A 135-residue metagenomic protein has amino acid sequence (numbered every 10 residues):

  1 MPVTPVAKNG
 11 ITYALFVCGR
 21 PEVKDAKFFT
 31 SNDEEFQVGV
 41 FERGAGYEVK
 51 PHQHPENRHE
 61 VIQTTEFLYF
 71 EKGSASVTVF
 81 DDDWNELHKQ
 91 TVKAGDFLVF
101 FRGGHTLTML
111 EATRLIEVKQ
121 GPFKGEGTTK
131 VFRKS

Functional and structural regions predicted by a protein language model:
M1-E42, S135: A short, N-terminal "cap"/entry segment at the start of jelly-roll beta-barrel domains of the cupin/DSBH fold
V6, T106-S135: Double-stranded beta-helix
V40-E42, P51, F67, K89 (+1 more regions): Conserved hydrophobic/aromatic beta-strand scaffold that supports enzyme active sites
V40-G44, E60-V77: Short, conserved beta-strand element in jelly-roll/cupin
G44, F70, K93, F100-F101 (+1 more regions): A short, compositionally biased micro-patch
P51, V77-T78, L98-F100, G104-L110 (+1 more regions): Short beta-strand His + acidic residue motifs that chelate non-heme Fe in jelly-roll/DSBH and cupin folds
P55-R58: Compact, glycine-rich, soluble single-domain proteins
D81-R102: Short acidic-glycine-tyrosine-enriched beta hairpin
